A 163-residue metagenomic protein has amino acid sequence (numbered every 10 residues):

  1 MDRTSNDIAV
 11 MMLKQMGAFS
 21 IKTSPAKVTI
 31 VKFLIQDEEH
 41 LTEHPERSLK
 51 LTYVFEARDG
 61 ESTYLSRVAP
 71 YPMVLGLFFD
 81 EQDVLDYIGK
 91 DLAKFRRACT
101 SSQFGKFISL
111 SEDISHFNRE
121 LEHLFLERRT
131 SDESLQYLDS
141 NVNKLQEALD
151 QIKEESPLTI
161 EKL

Functional and structural regions predicted by a protein language model:
M1-T23: N-terminal, leucine/charged-rich tether regions that mediate assembly and partner docking in large macromolecular
R3, S62, V68-P72, S101 (+2 more regions): Generic preference for well-ordered secondary structure
V10-K14, D86, R119: Polar/charged alpha-helical tracts
M16-T63: Amphipathic, interaction-prone secondary-structure segments
S48-A93: Intrinsically disordered, low-complexity regulatory segments enriched in Ser/Thr/Pro and charged residues
L92-T100: Short arginine-rich
C99-I152: Charged/polar low-complexity intrinsically disordered segments, enriched in acidic residues
G105, E154-L163: Long, low-complexity or tandemly repetitive, helically biased scaffold regions used for multimeric assembly/adhesion
